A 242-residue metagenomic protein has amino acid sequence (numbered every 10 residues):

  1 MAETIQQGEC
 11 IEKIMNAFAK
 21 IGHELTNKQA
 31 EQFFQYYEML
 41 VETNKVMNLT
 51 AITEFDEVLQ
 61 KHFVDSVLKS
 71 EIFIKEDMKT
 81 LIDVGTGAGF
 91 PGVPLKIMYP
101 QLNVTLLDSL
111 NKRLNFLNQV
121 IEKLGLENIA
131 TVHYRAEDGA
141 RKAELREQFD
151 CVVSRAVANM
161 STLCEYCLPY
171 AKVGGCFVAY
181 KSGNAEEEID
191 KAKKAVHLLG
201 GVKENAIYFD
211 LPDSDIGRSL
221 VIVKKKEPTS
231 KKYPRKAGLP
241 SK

Functional and structural regions predicted by a protein language model:
A2-M78, I82, Q119-I129, K236-A237: Class I SAM-dependent transferase core
T53, H133-R135, N205-I207: Short loop/edge segments at beta-strand edges and connector loops that shape dinucleotide/nucleotide cofactor-binding
V67-A158, C164: Conserved SAM/SAH cofactor-binding pocket of Class I
Y99, A171-V173: Helix-to-beta-strand junctions that scaffold the AdoMet/dcAdoMet cofactor pocket in Class I SAM-dependent enzymes
R113-N115, A185, I189: Short alpha-helix immediately C-terminal to the canonical SAM-binding loop
E137, S182-E186, L211: Short "lid" loop at the C-terminus of a central beta-strand within the Rossmann-like core of SAM-dependent
G174-N184: Conserved beta-strand signature within the Rossmann-like core of class I S-adenosyl-L-methionine
D190-K242: SAM/dcSAM-binding transferase cores
